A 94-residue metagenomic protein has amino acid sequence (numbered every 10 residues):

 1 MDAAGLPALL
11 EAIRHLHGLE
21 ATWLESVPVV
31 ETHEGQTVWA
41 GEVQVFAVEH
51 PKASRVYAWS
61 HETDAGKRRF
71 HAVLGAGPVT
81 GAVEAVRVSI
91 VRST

Functional and structural regions predicted by a protein language model:
M1-V48, K52-T94: Cysteine-centric segments in proteins
